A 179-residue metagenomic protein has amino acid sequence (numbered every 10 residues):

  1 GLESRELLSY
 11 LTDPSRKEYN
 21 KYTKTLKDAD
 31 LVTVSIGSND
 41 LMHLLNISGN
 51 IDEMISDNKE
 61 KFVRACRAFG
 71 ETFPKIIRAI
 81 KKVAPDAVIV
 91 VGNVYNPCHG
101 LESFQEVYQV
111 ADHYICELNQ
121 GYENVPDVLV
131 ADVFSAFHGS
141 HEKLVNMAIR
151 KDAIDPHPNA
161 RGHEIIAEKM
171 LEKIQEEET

Functional and structural regions predicted by a protein language model:
G1-R67, E71: Conserved SGNH/GDSL esterase-like catalytic core that processes O-acyl groups on lipids and polysaccharides
L7, L41-N46, C98-E102, H138-N146: Short acidic/His/Gly/Ser-rich catalytic and metal-binding motifs that mark active-site loops of diverse hydrolases
L8, C66, G70, P74 (+1 more regions): Short, amphipathic alpha-helical "lid/cap" segments that border enzyme active or binding sites
D30-S35, V88-N93, L129-D132: Structural recognition of the beta-strand scaffold that forms the well-ordered cores of secreted hydrolase catalytic
I55-A68, Y108-C116, A153-P156: A short acidic, glycine-rich active-site loop that binds or catalyzes chemistry on phosphate/adenosine moieties
F73-I77, N119: Generic structural signal for well-ordered alpha-helices, preferentially at hydrophobic/aromatic core positions
P97-V133: Substrate-gating cap/lid alpha-helix
R150-T179: Histidine-centered active-site loop/cap adjacent to the catalytic His in serine esterases/O-acetyl transfer systems
